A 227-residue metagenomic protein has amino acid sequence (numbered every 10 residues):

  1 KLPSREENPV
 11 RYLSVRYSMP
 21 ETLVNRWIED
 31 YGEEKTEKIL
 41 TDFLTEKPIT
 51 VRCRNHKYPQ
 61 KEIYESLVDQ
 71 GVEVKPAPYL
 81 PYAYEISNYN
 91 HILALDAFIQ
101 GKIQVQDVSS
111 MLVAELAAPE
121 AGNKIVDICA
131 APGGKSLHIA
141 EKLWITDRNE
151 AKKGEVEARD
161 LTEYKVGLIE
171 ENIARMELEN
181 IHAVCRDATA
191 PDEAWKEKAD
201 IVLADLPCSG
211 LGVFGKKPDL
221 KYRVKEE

Functional and structural regions predicted by a protein language model:
K1-E227: S-adenosylmethionine
